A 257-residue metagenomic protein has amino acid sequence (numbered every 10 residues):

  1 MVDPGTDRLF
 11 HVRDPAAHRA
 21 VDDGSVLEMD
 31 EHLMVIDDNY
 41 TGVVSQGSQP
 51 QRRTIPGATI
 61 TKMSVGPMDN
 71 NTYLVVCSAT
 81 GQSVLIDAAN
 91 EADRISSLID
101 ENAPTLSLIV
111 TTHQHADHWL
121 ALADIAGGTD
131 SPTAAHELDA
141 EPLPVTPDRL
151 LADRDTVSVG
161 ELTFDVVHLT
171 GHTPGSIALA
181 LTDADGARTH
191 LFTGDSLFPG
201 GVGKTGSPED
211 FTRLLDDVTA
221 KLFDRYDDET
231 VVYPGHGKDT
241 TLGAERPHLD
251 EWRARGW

Functional and structural regions predicted by a protein language model:
P4, R8-L9, D14, H18 (+4 more regions): Metallo-beta-lactamase
V35-Q46, V65-N70, A79, A184 (+2 more regions): Active-site-proximal loop/helix segment associated with metal-binding centers of metalloenzymes
P50-P104, A178-G194: Conserved beta-strand hairpin/beta-sheet module of binuclear metal-dependent hydrolase folds, prominently
V75, D87, H113, L151 (+4 more regions): Divalent metal-coordination and catalytic microenvironments
S83, N90-D165, T182, A187-R188 (+1 more regions): Active-site HxH/HxHxD metal-binding segment of metal-dependent hydrolases
I86, T133-A135, F192-T193, P234: Hydrophobic residues in well-ordered beta-strands that form the structural core
P104, T173-W257: Metallo-beta-lactamase
I109-W119, V167-S176, V232-D239: Histidine-centered catalytic micro-motifs
